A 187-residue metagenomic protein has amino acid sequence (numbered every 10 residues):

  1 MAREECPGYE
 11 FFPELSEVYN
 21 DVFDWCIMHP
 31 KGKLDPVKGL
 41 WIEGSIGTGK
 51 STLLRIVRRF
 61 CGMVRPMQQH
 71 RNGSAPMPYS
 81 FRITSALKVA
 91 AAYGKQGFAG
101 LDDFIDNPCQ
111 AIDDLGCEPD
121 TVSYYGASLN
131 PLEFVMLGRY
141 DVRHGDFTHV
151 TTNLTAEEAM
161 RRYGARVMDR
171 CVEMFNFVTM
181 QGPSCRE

Functional and structural regions predicted by a protein language model:
A2-K33: N-terminal pre-Walker A segment at the start of P-loop NTPase domains
G39: Walker A (P-loop) ATP-phosphate-binding motif of ABC ATPase nucleotide-binding domains
I42: Hydrophobic anchor at the beta1->P-loop junction of P-loop NTPases
G47-L53: Conserved glycine(s) of the Walker
I56: Active-site signature of alpha/beta-hydrolase-fold catalytic machinery across serine- and Asp/Cys-nucleophile hydrolases
R59-G62: Walker A/P-loop NTP-binding motif
R71-R143: Conserved nucleotide-sensing/catalytic segment adjacent to the nucleotide-binding pocket in NTP-handling enzymes
C117-E187: Replace "adjacent to P-loop NTPase cores in ATP/GTP-dependent enzymes" with "adjacent to NTP-binding cores
